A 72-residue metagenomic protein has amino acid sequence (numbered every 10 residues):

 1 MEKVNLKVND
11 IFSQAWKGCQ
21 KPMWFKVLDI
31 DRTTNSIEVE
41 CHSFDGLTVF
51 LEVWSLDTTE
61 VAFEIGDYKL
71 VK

Functional and structural regions predicted by a protein language model:
K3-G18: Short coil-to-beta transition motif at edge beta-strands of beta-rich domains
I11, P22-M23, E52, L70: Residue-level detection of beta-strand scaffold positions
A15, E38-E40, V71: Beta-strand residues in well-ordered beta-sheet regions across diverse protein folds
G18-C19, S55: N-terminal low-complexity, intrinsically disordered patches enriched in charged
K21-W24, L28-L51: Basic/aromatic-rich interaction segments and small domains that mediate binding to polyanionic partners
F44-K72: Intrinsically disordered, low-complexity, charged/polar segments
